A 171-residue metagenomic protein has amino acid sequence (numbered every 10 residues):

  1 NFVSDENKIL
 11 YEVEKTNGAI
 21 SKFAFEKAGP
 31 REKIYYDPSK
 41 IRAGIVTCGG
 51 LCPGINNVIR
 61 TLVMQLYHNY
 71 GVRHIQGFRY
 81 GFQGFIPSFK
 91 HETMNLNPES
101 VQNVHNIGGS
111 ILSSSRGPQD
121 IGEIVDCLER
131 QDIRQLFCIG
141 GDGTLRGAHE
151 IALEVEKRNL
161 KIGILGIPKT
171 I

Functional and structural regions predicted by a protein language model:
F2-Y36, F85-L136, T144-L145, I167 (+1 more regions): Glycine-rich oxoanion-binding loops at beta->alpha junctions
K33-I86: N-terminal phosphate-binding or glycine-rich loops at protein starts, especially the Walker A/P-loop of NTPases
V46-T47, G77-R79, S113, C138-G140 (+1 more regions): Short beta-strand segments
C52-L62, F85-I86, Q119-I124, G141-E150: Short glycine/serine/threonine-rich phosphate/pyrophosphate-binding segments that cradle anionic phosphate groups
R60-M64, T93, E129, A152-E156: Short, solvent-exposed amphipathic alpha-helical segments in soluble enzyme and RNA/protein-processing domains
V72, G108, K161-I162: A generic structural signal for alpha->beta connector loops
A152-I171: Short, acidic/small-residue loops that bind anionic groups at enzyme active sites
